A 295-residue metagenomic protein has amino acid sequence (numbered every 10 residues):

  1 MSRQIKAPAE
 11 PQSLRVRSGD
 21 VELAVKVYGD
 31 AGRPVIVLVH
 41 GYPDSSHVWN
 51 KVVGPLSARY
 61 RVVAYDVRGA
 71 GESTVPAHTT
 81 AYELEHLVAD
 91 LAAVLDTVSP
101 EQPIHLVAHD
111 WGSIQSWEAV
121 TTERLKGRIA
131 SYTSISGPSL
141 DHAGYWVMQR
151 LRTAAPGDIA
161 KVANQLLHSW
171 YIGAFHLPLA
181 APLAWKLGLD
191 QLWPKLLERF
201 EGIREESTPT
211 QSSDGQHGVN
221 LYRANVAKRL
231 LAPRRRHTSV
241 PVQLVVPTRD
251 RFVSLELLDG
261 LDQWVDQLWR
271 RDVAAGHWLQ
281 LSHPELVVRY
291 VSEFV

Functional and structural regions predicted by a protein language model:
S2-R3, A9, V21-L23, D44 (+4 more regions): Flexible "cap/lid" subdomain of the alpha/beta-hydrolase fold that forms the substrate-access gate
Q12-S18: Short acidic-hydrophobic surface loop/beta-edge motif
S18-Y28: A short loop-to-beta-strand scaffold at the N-terminal edge of the catalytic core in hydrolase folds
K26-T74: Conserved HGGG/HGGXW glycine-rich cap/lid loop of the alpha/beta-hydrolase fold
D30-A31, T97-Q102, F294: Glycine-rich phosphate-binding loop signature in dinucleotide/nucleotide-binding domains
G41, D110, S282-H283: Active-site helix-initiating loop/hinge in glycosyltransferases
V52, A119, L257, Y290-F294: Hydrophobic residues on the short alpha-helix immediately C-terminal to a glycine-rich phosphate/catalytic loop
V265-V295: Catalytic active-site module of serine/aspartate enzymes centered on a nucleophile-bearing elbow/loop
